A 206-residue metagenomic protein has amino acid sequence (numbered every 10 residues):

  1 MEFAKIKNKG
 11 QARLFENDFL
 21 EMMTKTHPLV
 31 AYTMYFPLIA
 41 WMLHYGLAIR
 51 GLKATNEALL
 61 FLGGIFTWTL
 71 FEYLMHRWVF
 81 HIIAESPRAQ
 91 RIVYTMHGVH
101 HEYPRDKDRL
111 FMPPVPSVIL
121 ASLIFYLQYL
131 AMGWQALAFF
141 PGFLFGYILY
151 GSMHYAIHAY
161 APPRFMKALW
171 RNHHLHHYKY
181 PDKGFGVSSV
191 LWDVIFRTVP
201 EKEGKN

Functional and structural regions predicted by a protein language model:
M1-F140, F145, P181-N206: Non-catalytic, topology-defining segments of multipass membrane proteins
Y150: Catalytic domains of cell-wall/extracellular-matrix polysaccharide-remodeling enzymes, centered on de-N-acetylation
I157-L169, D182: Interfacial helix-loop-helix junctions of multi-pass membrane proteins
L169-L175: Short, membrane-exposed interhelical loops at transmembrane-helix boundaries
